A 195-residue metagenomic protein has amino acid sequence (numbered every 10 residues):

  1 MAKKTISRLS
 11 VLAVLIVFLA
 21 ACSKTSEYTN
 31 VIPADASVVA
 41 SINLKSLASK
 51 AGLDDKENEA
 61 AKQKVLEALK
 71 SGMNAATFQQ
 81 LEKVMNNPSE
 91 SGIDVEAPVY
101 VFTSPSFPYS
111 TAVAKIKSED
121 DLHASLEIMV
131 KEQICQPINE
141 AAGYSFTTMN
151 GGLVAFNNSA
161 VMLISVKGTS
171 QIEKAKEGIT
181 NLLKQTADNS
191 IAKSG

Functional and structural regions predicted by a protein language model:
M1-A20: Sec-dependent bacterial lipoprotein signal peptides
S10, P105-S106, N150-S159: Short, surface-exposed loop and linker segments with low hydrophobicity and enrichment for Pro/Ser/Thr
C22-T148, T169-S170, K174-G195: Structural boundary/hinge residues at secondary-structure and domain interfaces
L153-K174, G178: Charged, amphipathic alpha-helical scaffolding segments
